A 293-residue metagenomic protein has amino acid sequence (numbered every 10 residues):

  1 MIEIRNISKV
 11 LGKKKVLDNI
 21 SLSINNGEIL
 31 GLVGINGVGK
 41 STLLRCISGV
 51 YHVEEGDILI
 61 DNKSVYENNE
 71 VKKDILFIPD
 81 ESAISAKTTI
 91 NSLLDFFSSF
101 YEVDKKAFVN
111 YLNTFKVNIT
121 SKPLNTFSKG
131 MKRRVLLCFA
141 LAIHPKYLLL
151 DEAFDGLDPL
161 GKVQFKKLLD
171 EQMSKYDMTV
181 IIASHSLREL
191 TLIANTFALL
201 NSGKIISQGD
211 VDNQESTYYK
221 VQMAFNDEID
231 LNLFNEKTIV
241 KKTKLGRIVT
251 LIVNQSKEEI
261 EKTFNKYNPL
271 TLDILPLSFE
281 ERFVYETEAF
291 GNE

Functional and structural regions predicted by a protein language model:
V33-I35: The feature captures the beta-strand-to-loop junction immediately N-terminal to the Walker
S48: Helix-to-loop junction immediately C-terminal to a conserved catalytic motif
G56-V71: Conserved ABC transporter NBD signature motif
D80-V135: ABC-family P-loop ATPase nucleotide-binding domains
K166-V253: ABC transporter nucleotide-binding domain
R247-E293: C-terminal coupling/interaction segments
